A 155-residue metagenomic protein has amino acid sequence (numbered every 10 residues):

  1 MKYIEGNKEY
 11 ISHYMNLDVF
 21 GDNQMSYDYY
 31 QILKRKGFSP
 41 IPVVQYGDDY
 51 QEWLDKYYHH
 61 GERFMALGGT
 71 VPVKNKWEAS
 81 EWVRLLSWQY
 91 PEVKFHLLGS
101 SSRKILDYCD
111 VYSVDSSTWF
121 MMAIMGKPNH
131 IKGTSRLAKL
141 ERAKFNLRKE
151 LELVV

Functional and structural regions predicted by a protein language model:
M1-Q51, F64-T70: Active-site beta->alpha loop and helix N-cap motifs at the rims of alpha/beta catalytic domains
I4-Y10, K34-K36, Y57-G61, W88-P91 (+1 more regions): Flexible, charged surface loops at secondary-structure boundaries
D22, D48-Q51, V73-K74, R103-I105 (+1 more regions): A short acidic, often aromatic-flanked loop/helix-cap motif at beta-alpha or helix-coil junctions that lines enzyme
M25-Q31, Y50-H59, K76-R84: Distinct, well-ordered alpha-helical segments
L33-G37, E78-I105: Alpha-helix-loop-beta-strand connector modules within alpha/beta enzyme cores
E52-H59, E92-F95, S100-S116: Catalytic cores of alpha/beta
M65, G69-V71, S101, Y108-A143: Glycine-rich phosphate-binding active-site loops on the catalytic face of alpha/beta enzymes
V83-W88, K127-V155: Extended alpha-helical solenoid scaffold regions that build the rod-like backbones of large eukaryotic assemblies
